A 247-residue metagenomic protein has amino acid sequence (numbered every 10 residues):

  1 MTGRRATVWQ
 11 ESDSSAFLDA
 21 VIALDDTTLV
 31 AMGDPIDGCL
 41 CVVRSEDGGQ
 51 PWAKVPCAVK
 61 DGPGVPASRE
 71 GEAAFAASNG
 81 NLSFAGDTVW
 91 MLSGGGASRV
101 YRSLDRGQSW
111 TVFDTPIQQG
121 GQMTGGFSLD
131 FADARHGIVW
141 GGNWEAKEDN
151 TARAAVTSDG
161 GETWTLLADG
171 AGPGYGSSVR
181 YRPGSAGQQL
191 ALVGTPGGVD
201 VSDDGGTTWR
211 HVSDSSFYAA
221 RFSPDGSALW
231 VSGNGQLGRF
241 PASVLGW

Functional and structural regions predicted by a protein language model:
M1-W247: Residue-level hotspots at or immediately adjacent to binding/recognition sites across diverse folds
